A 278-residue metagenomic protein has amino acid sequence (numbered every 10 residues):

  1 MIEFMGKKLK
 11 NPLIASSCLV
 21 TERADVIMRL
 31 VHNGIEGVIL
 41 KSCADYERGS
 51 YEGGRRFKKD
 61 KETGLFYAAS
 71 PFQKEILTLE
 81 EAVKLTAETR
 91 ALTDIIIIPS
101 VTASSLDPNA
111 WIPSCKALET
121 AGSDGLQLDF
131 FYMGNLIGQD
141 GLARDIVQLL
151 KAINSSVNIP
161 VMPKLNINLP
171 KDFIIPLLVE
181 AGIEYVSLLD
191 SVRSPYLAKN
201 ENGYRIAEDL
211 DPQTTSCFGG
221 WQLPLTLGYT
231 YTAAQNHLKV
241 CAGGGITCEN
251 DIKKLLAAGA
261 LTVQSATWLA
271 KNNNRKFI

Functional and structural regions predicted by a protein language model:
M1-I95: N-terminal capping/small domains of soluble enzymes
N11-S17, E36-K41, I97-V101, L126-L128 (+4 more regions): Hydrophobic faces of well-ordered beta-strands that scaffold small-molecule active sites in alpha/beta enzyme cores
A24-L30, P108-T120, N168-A181, Y231-N236 (+1 more regions): Catalytic cores of alpha/beta
L40-Y46, D124-N135, E184-P195, G245-F277: Glycine-rich phosphate-binding active-site loops on the catalytic face of alpha/beta enzymes
R48-G64, Y196-T215, L256-A257, L261-I278: C-terminal helical cap(s) of enzyme catalytic domains, especially alpha/beta-barrels
G54-D140, R144: Active-site beta->alpha loop and helix N-cap motifs at the rims of alpha/beta catalytic domains
E80-I97, A121, A152-V161, A181 (+1 more regions): A structural motif corresponding to the C-terminal end of an alpha-helix and its immediate exit/capping segment
F130-R144, I174-Q235: Glycine/Thr-rich beta-alpha phosphate-binding loop at enzyme active sites
